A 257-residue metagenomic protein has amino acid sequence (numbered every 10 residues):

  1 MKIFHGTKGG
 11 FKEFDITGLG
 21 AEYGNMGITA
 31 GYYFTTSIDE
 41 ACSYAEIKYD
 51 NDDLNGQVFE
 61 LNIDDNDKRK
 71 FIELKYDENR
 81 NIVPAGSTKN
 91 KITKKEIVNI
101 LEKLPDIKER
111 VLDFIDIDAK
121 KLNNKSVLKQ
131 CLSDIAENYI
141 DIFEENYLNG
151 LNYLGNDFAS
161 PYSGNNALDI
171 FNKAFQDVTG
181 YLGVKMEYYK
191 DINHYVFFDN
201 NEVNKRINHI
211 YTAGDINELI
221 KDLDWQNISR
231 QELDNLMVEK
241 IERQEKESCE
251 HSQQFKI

Functional and structural regions predicted by a protein language model:
M1-G27, A45-I257: Active-site and NAD+-binding cores of ADP-ribose-processing enzymes
F4-H5, Y33-T35: Short hydrophobic-aromatic micro-motifs
I28-Y32: Short active-site oxyanion
T35-S43: Extracellular glycan-interaction surfaces
